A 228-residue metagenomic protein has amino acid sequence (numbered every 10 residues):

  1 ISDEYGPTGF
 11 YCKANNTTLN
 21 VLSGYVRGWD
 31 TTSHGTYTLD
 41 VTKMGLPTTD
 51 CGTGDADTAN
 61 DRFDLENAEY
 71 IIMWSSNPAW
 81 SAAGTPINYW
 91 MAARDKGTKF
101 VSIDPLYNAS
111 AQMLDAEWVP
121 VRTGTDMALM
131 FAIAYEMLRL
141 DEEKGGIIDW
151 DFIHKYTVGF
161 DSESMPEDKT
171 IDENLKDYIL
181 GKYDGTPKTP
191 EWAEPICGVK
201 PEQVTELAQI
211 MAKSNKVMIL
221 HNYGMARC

Functional and structural regions predicted by a protein language model:
I1-E143, E173: N-terminal export/assembly segments and adjacent metallocofactor-ligating motifs of anaerobic energy-metabolism
D3, S23, E191, E202 (+2 more regions): A glycine-rich, hydrophobic/aromatic-adjacent loop/helix-cap motif
P7, C12-K13, R27, H154 (+4 more regions): Intrinsically disordered, low-complexity regions enriched in small/polar residues
G54, S75, G198, N222-G224: Glycine-centered flexibility sites
G97, V101, L106-S214: Long, well-ordered, tryptophan-enriched scaffold segments
